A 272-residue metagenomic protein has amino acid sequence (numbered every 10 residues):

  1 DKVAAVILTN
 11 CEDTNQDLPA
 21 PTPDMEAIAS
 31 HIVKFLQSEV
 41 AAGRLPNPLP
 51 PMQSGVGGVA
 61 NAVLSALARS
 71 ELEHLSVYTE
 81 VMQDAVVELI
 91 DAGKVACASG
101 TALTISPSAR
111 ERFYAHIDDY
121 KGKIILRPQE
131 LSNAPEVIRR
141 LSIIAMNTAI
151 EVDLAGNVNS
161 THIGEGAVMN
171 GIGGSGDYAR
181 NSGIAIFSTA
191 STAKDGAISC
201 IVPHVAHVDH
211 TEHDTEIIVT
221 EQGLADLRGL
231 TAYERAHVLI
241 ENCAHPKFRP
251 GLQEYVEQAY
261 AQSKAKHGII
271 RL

Functional and structural regions predicted by a protein language model:
D1-M52, G58-E80, D84-L272: Conserved phosphate- and dinucleotide-binding cores of soluble alpha/beta proteins, encompassing both enzyme active
